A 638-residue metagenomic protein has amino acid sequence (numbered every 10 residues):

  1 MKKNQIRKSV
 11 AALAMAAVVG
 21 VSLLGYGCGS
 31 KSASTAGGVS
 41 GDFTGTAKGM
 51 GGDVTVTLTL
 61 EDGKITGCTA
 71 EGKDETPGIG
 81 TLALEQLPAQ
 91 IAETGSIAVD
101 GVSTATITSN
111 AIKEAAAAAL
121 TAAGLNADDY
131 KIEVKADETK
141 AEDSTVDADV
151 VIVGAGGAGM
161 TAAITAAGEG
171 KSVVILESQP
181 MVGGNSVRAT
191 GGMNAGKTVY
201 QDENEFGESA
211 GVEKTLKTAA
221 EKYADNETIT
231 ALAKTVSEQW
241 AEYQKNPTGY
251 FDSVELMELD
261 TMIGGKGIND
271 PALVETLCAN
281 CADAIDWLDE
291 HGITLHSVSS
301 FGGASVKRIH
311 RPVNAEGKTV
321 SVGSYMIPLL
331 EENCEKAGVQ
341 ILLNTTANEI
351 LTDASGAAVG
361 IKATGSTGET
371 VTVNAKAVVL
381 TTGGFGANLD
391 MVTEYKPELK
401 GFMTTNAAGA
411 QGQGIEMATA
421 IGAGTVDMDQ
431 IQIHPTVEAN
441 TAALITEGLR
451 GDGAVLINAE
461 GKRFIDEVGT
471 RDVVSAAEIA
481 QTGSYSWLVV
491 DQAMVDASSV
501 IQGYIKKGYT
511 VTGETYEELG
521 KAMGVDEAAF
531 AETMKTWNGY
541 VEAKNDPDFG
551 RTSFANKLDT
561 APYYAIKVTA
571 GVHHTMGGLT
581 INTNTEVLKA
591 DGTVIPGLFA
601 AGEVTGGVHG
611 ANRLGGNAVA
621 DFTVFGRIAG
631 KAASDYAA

Functional and structural regions predicted by a protein language model:
S34-V134: Active-site- and interface-proximal helix/loop "cap" or "latch" segments in soluble metabolic and energy-transducing
E93, A98, S103, T482-I566 (+1 more regions): Helix-rich C-terminal "cap"/substrate-channel and partner-interaction subdomain that packs against the flavin-binding
T139-A158, V174: Beta1/beta-strand and adjacent pyrophosphate-binding region of the FAD-binding site in flavoprotein oxidoreductases
G168-A189, F206: Glycine-rich FAD pyrophosphate-binding loop
A219-A233, I415-T419, G424-E527: An anion/pyrophosphate-binding glycine-rich loop and adjacent beta-alpha core in soluble alpha-beta enzymes
D252-E369, N388-D390, V541-T560: Conserved redox-cofactor binding core of oxidoreductases
E349, A529-N612: A glycine-rich dinucleotide-binding beta-alpha-beta segment and adjacent secondary-structure elements that constitute
S366-E369, V373-E438, F625-I628: Glycine-rich loop(s) and the adjacent beta-strand/alpha-helix scaffold that form part
